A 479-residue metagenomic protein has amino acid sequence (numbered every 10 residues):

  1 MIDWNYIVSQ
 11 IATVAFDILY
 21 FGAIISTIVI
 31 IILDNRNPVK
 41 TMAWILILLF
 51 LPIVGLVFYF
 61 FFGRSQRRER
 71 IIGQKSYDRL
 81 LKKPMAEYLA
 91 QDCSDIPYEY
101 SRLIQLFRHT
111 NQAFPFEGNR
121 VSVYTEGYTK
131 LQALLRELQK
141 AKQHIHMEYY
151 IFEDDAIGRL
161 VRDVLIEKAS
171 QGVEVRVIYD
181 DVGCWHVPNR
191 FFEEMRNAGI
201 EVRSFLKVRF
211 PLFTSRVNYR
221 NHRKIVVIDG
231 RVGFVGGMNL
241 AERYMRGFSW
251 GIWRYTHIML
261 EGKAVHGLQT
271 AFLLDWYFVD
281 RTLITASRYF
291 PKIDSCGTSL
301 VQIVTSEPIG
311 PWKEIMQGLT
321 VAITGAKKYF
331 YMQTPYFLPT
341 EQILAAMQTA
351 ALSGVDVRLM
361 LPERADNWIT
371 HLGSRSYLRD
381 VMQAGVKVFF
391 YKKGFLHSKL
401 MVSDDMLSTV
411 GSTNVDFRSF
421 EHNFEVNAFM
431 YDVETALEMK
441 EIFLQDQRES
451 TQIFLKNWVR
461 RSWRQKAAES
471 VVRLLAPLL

Functional and structural regions predicted by a protein language model:
M1-Q317, V321, G325, A365 (+6 more regions): N-terminal localization/anchoring segments of enzymes in phospholipid and broader phosphate metabolism
E193, A346-A350, S376: Short, solvent-exposed amphipathic alpha-helical segments in soluble enzyme and RNA/protein-processing domains
A326, Y336-R358, P362, D366-I369: Helical hairpin unit composed of two closely spaced alpha helices linked by a short loop
Y329: Phosphate-/nucleic-acid-contacting segments
E341-L344, H371-G373, S403-M406: Histidine/acidic-residue-rich catalytic or RNA/ligand-binding cores of hydrolases and nuclease-related proteins
V388-K392: Active-site donor-binding acidic/aromatic loop of nucleotide-activated sugar and phosphosugar transferases involved
K399: Catalytic-core elements of nucleic-acid end-processing and repair enzymes
